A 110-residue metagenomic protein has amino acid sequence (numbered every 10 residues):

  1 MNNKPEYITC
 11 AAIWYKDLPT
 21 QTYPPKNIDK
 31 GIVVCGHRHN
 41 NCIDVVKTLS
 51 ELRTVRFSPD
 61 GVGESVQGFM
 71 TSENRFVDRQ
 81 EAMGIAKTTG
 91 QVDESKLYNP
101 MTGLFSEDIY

Functional and structural regions predicted by a protein language model:
M1-V66, T71-Y110: Linear-motif-rich, low-complexity cytosolic tails and juxtamembrane regions
